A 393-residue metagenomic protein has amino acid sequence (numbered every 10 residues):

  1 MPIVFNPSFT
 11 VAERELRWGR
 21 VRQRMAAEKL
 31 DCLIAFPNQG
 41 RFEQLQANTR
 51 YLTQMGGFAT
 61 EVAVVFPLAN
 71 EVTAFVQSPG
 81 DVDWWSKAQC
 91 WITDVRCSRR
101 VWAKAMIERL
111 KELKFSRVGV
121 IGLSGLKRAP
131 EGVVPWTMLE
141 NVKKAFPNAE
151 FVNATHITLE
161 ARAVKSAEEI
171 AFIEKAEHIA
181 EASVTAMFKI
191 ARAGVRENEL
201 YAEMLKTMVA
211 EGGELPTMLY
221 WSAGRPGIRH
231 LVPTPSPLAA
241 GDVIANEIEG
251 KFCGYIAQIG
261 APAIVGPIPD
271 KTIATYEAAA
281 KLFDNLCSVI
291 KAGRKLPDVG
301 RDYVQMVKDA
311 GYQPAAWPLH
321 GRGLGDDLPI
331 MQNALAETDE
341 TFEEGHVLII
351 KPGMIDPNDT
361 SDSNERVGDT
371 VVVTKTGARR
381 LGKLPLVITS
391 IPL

Functional and structural regions predicted by a protein language model:
M1-L393: Active-site neighborhoods and metal-handling regions in enzymes and metal-associated proteins
